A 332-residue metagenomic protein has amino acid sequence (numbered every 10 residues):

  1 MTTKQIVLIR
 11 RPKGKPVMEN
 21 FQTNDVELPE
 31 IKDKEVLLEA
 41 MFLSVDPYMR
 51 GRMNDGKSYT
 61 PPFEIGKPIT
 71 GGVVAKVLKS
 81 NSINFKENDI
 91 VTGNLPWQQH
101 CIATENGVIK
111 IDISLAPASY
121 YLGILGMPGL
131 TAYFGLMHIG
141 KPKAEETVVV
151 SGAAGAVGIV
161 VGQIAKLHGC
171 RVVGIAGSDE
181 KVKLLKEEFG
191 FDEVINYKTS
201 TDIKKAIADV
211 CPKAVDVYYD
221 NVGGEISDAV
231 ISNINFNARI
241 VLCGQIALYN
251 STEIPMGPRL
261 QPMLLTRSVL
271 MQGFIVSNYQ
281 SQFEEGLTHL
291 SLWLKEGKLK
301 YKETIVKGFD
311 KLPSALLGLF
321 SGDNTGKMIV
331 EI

Functional and structural regions predicted by a protein language model:
T3, K298-I305, P313-I332: C-terminal capping/lid region of NAD(P)-dependent oxidoreductase domains
P29-V45, M53-W97: Glycine-rich beta-strand-centered segment in the early N-terminal region that forms part of a ligand/cofactor-binding
G71-K76, I83-G152: NAD(P)H dinucleotide-binding glycine-rich loop of Rossmann-like/cofactor-binding domains, especially the beta1-alpha1
T92, V149, I195, Y218-Y219: N-terminal Rossmann-like NAD(P) cofactor-binding module of classical short-chain dehydrogenase/reductase
L122-S200: Mid-domain Rossmann-like dinucleotide-binding core that forms the NAD(H)/NADP(H) cofactor-binding site
T201-P212: Short amphipathic alpha-helix with an adjacent loop that forms part of the alpha/beta core around
E225-L299, I332: Glycine-rich phosphate-binding loop and adjacent beta-alpha segment of Rossmann(oid) nucleotide-cofactor-binding
